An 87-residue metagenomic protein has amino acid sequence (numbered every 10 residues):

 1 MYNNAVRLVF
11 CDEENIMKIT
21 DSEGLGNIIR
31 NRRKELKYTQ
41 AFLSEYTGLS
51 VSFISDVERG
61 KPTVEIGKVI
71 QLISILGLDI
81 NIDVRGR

Functional and structural regions predicted by a protein language model:
M1-E23, D79, V84-R87: N-terminal flexible/basic segments that precede or flank functional cores
I16-M17, N27, D56-V57: Short, contiguous strand/loop micro-motifs
N27-F42, Y46: Short basic helix-loop element that most often maps to the first helix and adjoining turn of HTH DNA-binding modules
G48-P62: Recognition helix of helix-turn-helix/homeodomain-like DNA-binding domains that insert into the DNA major groove
G67-I82: DNA major-groove recognition helix of helix-turn-helix/homeodomain DNA-binding modules
